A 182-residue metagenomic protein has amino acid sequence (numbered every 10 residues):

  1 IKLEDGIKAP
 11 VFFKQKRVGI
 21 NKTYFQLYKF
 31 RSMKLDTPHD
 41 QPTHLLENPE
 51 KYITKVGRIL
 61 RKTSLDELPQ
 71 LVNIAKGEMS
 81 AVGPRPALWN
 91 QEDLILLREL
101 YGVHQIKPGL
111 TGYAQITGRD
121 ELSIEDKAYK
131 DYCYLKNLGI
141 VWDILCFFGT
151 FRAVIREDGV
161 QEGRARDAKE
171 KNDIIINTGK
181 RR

Functional and structural regions predicted by a protein language model:
I1-D36, I140, L145-R182: A hydrophobic, helix-centered structural microdomain
I7-Y52, L110-K130: Short, glycine-rich, amphipathic interfacial segments at transmembrane boundaries or analogous
K29-S32, R58-R61, N73, G112-G118 (+1 more regions): Generic alpha-helical structural context detector
P42, V82-P84, W89-N90, E125 (+1 more regions): Short, hydrophobic secondary-structure boundary micro-motifs
L46-K107, F147-T150: A short, structured surface patch at a secondary-structure boundary
L65, S80, E121, R156-V160: Generic structural signal for secondary-structure transition and capping sites
Y132-L135: Acyl-group handling in specialized metabolite and lipid biosynthesis
